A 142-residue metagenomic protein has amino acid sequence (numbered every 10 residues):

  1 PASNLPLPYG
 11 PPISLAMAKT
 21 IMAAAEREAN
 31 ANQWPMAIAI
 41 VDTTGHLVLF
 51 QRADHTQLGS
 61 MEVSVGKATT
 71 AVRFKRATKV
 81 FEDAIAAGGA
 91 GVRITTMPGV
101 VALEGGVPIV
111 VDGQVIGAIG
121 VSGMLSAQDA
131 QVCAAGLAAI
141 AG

Functional and structural regions predicted by a protein language model:
P1-G142: Flexible, solvent-exposed loop/hinge segments and secondary-structure transition points
